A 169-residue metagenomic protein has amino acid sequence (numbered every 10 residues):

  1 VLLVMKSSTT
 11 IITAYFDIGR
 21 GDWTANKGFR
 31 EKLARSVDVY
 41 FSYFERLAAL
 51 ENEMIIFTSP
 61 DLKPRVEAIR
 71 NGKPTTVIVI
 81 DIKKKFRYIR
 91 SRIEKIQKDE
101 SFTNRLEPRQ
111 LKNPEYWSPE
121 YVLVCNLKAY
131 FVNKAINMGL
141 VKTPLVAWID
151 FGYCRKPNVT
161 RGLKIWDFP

Functional and structural regions predicted by a protein language model:
L2-V39: N-proximal low-complexity "stem/linker" segments adjacent to membrane-targeting elements
T9-T10, E53, L145-A147: Structural motif
A25-E31, N71, G162-I165: Short secondary-structure boundary/capping segments
V37-E53: Short, acidic, metal-binding catalytic loop of nucleotide-sugar glycosyltransferases
I55-S59: Short internal beta-strands
P60-V66: Short, charged/polar "capping" segments at the starts of alpha-helices and the immediately preceding loops
K73-M138: Active-site-proximal specificity loops/subdomain of glycosyltransferases
E120-P169: GT-A fold catalytic core of metal-dependent nucleotide-sugar glycosyltransferases, centered on the diacidic
